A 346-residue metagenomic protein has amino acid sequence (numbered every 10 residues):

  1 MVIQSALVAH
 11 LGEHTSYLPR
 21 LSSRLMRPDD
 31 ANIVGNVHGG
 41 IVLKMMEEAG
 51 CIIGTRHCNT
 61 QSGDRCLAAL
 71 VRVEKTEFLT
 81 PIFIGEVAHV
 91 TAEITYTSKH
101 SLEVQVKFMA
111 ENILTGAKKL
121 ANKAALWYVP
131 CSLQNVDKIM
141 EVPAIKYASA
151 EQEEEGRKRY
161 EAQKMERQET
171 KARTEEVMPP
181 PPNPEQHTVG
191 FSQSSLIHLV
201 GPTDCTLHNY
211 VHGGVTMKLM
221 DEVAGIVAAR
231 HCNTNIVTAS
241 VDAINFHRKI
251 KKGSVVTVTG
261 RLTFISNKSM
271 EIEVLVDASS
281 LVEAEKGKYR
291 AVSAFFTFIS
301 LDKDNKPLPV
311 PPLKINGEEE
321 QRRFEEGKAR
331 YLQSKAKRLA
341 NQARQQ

Functional and structural regions predicted by a protein language model:
V2-G39, I145, A150-V215, C232 (+2 more regions): Catalytic strand-loop segment that frames the active site of acyl-thioester-processing enzymes
H10, R20, I82-H89, T95-T170 (+2 more regions): HotDog/MaoC-like acyl-thioester-processing domains
L21-R24, P28, T55, C66 (+1 more regions): A positional/architectural concept
S22-R24, L126, L196-H198, I244 (+1 more regions): Generic detection of short hydrophobic beta-strand segments and adjacent strand-loop junctions
I41-G63, G214-I236: Active-site helix/loop of acyl-thioester processing domains in fatty-acid/polyketide metabolism, spanning hotdog-fold
G63-H89, N112-L114, V237-R248, S254-T257 (+1 more regions): A cross-kingdom feature marking solvent-exposed beta-strand/loop segments within repeated, beta-rich binding/scaffold
T203-T206, K218, E222-A228, V241-I244: Eukaryotic modular interaction domains in large regulatory/scaffold proteins
